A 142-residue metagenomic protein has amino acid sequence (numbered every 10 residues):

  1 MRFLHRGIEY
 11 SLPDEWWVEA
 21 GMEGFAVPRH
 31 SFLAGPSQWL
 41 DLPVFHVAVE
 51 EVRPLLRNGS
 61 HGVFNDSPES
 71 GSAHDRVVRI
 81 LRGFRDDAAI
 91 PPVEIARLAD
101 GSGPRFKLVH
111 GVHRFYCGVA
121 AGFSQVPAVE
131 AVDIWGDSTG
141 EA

Functional and structural regions predicted by a protein language model:
M1-A48: N-terminal leader/domain-start detector
I8-E9, P13-M22, I90-A142: A short, basic-hydrophobic beta/loop patch
S11, S31, S37, S60 (+4 more regions): Generic serine detector
P28-A34, R76-F84, F115-C117: Intrinsically disordered, low-complexity boundary segments flanking structured domains
R29, L33-P36, E50, L56 (+4 more regions): General N-terminal targeting signals
L42-K107: Short alpha-helix boundary/capping and kink motifs at helix termini
